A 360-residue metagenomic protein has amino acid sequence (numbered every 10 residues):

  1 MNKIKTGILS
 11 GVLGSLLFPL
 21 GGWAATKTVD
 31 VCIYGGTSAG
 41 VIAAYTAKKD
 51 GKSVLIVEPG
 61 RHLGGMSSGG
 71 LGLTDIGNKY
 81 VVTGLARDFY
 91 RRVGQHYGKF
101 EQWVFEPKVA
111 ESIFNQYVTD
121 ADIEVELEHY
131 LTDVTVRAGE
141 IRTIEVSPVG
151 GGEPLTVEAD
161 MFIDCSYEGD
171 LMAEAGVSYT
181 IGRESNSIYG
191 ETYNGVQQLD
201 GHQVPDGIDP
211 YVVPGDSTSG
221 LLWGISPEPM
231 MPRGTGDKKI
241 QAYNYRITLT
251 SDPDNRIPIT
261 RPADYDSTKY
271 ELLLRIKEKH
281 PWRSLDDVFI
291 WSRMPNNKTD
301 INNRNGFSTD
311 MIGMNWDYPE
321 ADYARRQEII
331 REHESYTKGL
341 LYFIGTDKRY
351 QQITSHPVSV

Functional and structural regions predicted by a protein language model:
M1-T6: Positively charged n-region of N-terminal signal peptides that target proteins for export
S10-P19: Bacterial N-terminal signal peptides
L20-A24: Sec/Tat signal peptide C-region and signal peptidase I cleavage site
T26-T37: Beta1/beta-strand and adjacent pyrophosphate-binding region of the FAD-binding site in flavoprotein oxidoreductases
C32, D75-N78, K99-V104, E158 (+1 more regions): Second-shell loop/turn segments in exported
G40: N-terminal Rossmann-fold NAD(P) dinucleotide-binding loop
T46, K52-S53, E58-E140, T180 (+1 more regions): Conserved N-terminal/central alpha/beta ligand/cofactor-binding core
T143, G150-M161, C165-V360: Flavin (FAD/FMN)-binding glycine-rich loop and adjacent Rossmann-like elements that form
